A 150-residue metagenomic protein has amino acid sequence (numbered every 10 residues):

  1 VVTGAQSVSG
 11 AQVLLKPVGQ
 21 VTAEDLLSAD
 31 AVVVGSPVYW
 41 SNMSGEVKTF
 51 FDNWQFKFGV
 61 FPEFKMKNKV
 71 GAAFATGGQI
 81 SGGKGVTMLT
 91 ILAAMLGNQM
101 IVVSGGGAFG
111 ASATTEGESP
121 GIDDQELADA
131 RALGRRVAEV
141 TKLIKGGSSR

Functional and structural regions predicted by a protein language model:
V1, T87, D129: Conserved alpha-helical elements of sugar-nucleotide-dependent glycosyltransferases
V1-A11, Q55, L96-N98: Short helix-loop-beta junction
V1-A5, I91, V137: Hydrophobic residues within alpha-helices that form the first helical element adjacent to the glycine-rich loop
V2, V47, G134: Short amphipathic alpha-helical/adjacent loop interface patches that line ligand and macromolecule-binding sites
V8, K57, F61, V140-I144 (+1 more regions): Solvent-exposed amphipathic alpha-helical surface segments
S9-Q20: A short beta-strand-loop structural module common to alpha/beta enzyme folds
V18-G105: Helix-loop-strand module that forms the ligand-binding subsite of alpha/beta enzymes
T22, I101-R150: Glycine-rich phosphate/pyrophosphate-binding loop and the adjoining helix
